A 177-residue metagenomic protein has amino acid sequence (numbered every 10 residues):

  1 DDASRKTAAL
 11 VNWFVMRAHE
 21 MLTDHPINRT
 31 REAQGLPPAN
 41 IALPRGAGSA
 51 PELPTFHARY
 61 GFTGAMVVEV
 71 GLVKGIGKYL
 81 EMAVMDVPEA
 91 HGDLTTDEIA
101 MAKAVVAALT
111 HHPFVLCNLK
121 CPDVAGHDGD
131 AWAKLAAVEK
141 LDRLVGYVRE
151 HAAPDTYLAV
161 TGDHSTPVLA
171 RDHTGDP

Functional and structural regions predicted by a protein language model:
D1-P177: Feature captures the catalytic ectodomains and active-site-proximal regions of enzymes that hydrolyze or transfer
